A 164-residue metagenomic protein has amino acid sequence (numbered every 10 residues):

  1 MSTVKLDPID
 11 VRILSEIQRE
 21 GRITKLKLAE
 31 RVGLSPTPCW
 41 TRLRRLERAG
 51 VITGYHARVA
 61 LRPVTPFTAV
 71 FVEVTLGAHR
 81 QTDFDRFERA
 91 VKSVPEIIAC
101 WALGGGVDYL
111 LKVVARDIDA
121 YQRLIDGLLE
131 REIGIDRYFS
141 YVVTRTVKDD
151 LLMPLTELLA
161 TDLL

Functional and structural regions predicted by a protein language model:
M1-L164: A compositional/biophysical signature of low hydrophobicity enriched in polar/charged and small residues
